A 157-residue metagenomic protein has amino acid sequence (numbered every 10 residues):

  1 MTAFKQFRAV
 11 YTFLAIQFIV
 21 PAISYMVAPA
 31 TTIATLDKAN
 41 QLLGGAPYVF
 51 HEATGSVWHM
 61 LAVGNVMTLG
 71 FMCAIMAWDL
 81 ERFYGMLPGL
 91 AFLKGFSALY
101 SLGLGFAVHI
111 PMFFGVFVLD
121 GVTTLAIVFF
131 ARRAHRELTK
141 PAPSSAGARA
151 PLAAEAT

Functional and structural regions predicted by a protein language model:
M1-F4, A142-P143: Short, Lys/Arg-rich, polar N-terminal cytosolic tail immediately upstream of the first transmembrane signal-anchor
R8-T31: N-terminal signal-anchor transmembrane alpha helix
I16, V20-P21, A39-A77, G89-G95: Core segments of alpha-helical transmembrane spans in multipass integral membrane proteins
R82-G89: Membrane-interfacial loop-to-transmembrane alpha-helix junctions, especially the N-terminal start
A98-F117: Membrane-helix boundary connector in multi-pass membrane proteins
G121-A142: Membrane-water interface at the C-terminal end of transmembrane alpha helices
K140-T157: Short, highly charged, low-complexity non-transmembrane loops/tails of multi-pass membrane proteins
